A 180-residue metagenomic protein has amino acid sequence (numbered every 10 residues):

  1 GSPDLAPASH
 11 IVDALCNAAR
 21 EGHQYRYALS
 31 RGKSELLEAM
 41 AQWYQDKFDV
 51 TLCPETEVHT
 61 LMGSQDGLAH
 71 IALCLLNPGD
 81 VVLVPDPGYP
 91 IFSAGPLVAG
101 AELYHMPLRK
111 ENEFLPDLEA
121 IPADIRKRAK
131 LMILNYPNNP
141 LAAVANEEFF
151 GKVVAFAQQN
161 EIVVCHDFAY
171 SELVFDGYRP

Functional and structural regions predicted by a protein language model:
G1-G63, H70, A120: N-terminal small-domain helix-loop-helix segment of the aminotransferase-like
S2-P3, Q65, Y89, Y136-N139: Short glycine-rich anion-binding loops that position phosphate/pyrophosphate groups of nucleotides and phosphorylated
A6, L68, F92-S93, L141-A142 (+1 more regions): Glycine/Thr-rich phosphate-binding loops of Rossmann-like dinucleotide-binding domains
L52-V58, P78-V81, R128: Short acidic capping loops at alpha-helix termini that bridge into adjacent secondary structure
C74-P96: Conserved PLP-anchoring active-site segment centered on the Schiff-base-forming lysine
V98-L103: A short helix-loop-beta submotif of the ANL/AMP-binding
Y104, R109-R179: Active-site phosphate-binding strand-loop segment of PLP-dependent enzymes
